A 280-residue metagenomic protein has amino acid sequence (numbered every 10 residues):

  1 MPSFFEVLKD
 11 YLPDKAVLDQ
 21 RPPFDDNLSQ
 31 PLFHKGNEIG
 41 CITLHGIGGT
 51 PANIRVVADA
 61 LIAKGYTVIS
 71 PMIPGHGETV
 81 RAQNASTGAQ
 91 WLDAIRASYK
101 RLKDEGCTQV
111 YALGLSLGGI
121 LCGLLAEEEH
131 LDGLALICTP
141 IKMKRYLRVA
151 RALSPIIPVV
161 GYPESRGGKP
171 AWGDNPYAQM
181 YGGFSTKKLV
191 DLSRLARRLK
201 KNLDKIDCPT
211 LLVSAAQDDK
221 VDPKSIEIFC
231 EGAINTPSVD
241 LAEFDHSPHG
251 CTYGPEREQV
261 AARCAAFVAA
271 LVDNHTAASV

Functional and structural regions predicted by a protein language model:
V57, C208, D222-G232: Short alpha-helix in the alpha/beta-hydrolase fold that links the catalytic acid
A58, I62-V80: Conserved alpha/beta-hydrolase
E78-Y111: Catalytic nucleophile-loop/oxyanion-hole region of alpha/beta-hydrolase and closely related hydrolase-like folds
G114-G118, C122: Gly/Ala-rich beta-loop-alpha elbow adjacent to hydrolase catalytic centers
A135-Y146: Active-site nucleophile loop of the alpha/beta-hydrolase fold
I206, L212-S214, D218: Short beta-strand/loop motif that positions the catalytic acidic residue of the alpha/beta-hydrolase fold
I226, E231-G250: Catalytic histidine neighborhood in serine/cysteine hydrolases with alpha/beta-hydrolase-type architecture
D245-V280: Catalytic active-site module of serine/aspartate enzymes centered on a nucleophile-bearing elbow/loop
